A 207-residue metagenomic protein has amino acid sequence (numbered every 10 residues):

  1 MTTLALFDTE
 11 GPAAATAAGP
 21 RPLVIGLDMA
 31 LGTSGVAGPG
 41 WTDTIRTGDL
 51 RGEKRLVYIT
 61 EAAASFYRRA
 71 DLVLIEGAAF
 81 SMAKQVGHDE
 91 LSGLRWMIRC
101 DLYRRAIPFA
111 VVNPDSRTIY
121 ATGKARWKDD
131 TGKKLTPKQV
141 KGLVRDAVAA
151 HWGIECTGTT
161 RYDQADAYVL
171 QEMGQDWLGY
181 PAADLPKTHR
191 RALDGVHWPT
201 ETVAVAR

Functional and structural regions predicted by a protein language model:
T2-R207: Phosphate- and other anionic-substrate recognition elements at nucleic-acid/protein interfaces
